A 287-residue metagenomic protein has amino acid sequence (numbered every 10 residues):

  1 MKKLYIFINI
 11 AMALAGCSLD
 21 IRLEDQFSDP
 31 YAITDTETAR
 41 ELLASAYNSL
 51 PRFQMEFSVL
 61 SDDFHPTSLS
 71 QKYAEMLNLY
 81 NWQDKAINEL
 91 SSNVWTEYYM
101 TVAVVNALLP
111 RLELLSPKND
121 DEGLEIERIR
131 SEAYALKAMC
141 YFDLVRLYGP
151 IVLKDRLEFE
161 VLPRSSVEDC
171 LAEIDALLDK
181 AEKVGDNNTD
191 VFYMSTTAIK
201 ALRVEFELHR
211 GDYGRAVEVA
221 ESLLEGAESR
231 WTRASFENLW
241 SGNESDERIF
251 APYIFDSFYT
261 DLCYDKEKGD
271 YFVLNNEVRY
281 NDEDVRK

Functional and structural regions predicted by a protein language model:
C17-S61, A220: Membrane-proximal, proline-rich intrinsically disordered regions
R40-E41, A74-L147, K180-N187: Conserved, well-structured interaction surfaces
A220-K287: Hydrophobic-face positions in mid-chain alpha helices that act as interaction patches
